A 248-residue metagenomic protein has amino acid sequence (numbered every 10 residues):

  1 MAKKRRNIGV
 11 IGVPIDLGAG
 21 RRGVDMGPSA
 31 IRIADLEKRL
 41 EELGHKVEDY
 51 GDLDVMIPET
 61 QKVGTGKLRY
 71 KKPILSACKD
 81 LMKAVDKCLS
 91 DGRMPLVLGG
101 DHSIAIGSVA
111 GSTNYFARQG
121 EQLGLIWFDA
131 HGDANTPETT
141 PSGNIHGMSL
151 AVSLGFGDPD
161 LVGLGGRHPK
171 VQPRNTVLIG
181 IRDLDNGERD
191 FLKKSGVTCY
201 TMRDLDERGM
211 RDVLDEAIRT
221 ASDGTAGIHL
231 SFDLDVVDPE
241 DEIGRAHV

Functional and structural regions predicted by a protein language model:
A2-R245: Conserved alpha-helical scaffold segments that buttress catalytic/binding sites
